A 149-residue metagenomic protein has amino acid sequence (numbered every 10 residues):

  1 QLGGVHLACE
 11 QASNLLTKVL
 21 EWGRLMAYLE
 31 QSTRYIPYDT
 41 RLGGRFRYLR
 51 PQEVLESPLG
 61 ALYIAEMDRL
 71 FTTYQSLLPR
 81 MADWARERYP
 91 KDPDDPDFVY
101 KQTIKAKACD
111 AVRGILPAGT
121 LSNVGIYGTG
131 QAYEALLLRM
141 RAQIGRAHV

Functional and structural regions predicted by a protein language model:
Q1-H148: Family-specific signature for flavin-dependent thymidylate synthase
